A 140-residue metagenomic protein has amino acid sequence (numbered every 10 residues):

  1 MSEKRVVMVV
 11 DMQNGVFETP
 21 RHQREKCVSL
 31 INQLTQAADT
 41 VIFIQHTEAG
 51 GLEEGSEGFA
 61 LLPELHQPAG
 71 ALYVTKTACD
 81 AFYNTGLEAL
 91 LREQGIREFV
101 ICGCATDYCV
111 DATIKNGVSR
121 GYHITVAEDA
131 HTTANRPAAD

Functional and structural regions predicted by a protein language model:
M1-V6, L30-Q36, T40, L52-D140: Active-site-adjacent betaalpha module
M8-D11: N-terminal nucleotide-binding beta1-loop-alpha1 segment
Q13-T19: Short acidic, Gly/Ser-rich segments with clustered Asp/Glu that frequently serve as metal-coordination loops in enzyme
P20-K26, G51-L52: Short glycine-enriched, charge-decorated loop/helix-capping segments at active-site entrances that position
I44-Q45: Long, well-ordered, tryptophan-enriched scaffold segments
